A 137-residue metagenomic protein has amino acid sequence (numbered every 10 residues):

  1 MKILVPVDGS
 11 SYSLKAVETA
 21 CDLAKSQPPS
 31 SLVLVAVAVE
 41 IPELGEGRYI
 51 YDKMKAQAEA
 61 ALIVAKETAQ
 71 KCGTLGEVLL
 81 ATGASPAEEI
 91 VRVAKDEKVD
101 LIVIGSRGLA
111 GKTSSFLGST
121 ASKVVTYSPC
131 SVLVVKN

Functional and structural regions predicted by a protein language model:
M1-G47, C72: Small/aliphatic-rich secondary-structure junction motif
V33-V35, E77-A81, L133: General small-molecule cofactor/ligand-binding pocket signal
V35-I63, R92: Acidic, proline/glycine-rich short linear motifs
A36-V39, S106-R107, N137: Short secondary-structure boundary segments
K71-I102: Structural beta-alpha unit
I104-T126: Glycine-rich, Arg-bearing micro-motifs that act as flexible, cationic patches
C130-N137: Short, flexible loop segments at boundaries between secondary-structure elements
